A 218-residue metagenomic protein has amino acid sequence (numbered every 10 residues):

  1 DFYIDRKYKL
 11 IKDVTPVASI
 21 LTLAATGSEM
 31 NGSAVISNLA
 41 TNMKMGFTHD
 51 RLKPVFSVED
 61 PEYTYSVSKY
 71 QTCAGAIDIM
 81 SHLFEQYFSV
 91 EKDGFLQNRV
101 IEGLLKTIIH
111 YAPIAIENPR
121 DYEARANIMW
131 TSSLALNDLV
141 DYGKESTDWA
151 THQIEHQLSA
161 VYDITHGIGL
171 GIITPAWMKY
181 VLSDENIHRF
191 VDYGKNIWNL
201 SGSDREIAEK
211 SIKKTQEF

Functional and structural regions predicted by a protein language model:
F2-L96: A glycine/threonine-rich phosphate-anchoring loop and its flanking beta-alpha core in nucleotide/phosphate-binding
Q86, V90-K213: Active-site segments that bind and position negatively charged phosphate/pyrophosphate groups
